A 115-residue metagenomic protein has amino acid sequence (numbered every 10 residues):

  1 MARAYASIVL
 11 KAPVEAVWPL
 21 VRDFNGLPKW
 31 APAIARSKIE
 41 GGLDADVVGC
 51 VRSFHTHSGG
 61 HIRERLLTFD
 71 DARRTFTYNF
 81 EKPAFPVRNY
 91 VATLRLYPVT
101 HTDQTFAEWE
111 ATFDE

Functional and structural regions predicted by a protein language model:
M1-D44: Hydrophobic ligand-binding cavity/cleft-lining segments
A6-I8, I62-T68, V91-P98: Hydrophobic/aromatic beta-strand elements that line small-molecule binding cavities or substrate pockets in beta-rich
L10-A12, T56, E115: Short beta-strand-to-loop capping motifs
P13, G59, D71-A72, V99-T102: Short strand-connecting beta-turns/loops that link adjacent beta-strands
L20-R22, C50-R52, V87-T93: Short, mixed-charge, low-aromatic patches
P28-K29, K38-P86: Glycine-rich portal/gate segments that line the openings of hydrophobic small-molecule binding cavities
N79-E115: Beta-strand/loop substructures that line and gate deep hydrophobic ligand-binding cavities in soluble
